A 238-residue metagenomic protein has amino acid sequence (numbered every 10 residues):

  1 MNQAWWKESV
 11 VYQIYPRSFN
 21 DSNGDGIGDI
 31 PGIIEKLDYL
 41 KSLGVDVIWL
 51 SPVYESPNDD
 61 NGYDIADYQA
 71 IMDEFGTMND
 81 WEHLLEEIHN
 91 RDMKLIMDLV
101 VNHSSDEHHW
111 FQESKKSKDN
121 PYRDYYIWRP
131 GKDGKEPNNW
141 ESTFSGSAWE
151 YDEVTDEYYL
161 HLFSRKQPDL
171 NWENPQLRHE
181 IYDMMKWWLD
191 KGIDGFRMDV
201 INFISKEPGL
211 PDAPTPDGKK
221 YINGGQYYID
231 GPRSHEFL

Functional and structural regions predicted by a protein language model:
N2-K186, D190, F203-L238: Acidic/aromatic-lined carbohydrate-recognition and catalytic surfaces of CAZymes acting on diverse glycans
I48, F196-M198: Hydrophobic residues within beta-strands of alpha/beta enzymes
K191-G195: A glycine-centered loop/beta-turn motif at secondary-structure junctions
